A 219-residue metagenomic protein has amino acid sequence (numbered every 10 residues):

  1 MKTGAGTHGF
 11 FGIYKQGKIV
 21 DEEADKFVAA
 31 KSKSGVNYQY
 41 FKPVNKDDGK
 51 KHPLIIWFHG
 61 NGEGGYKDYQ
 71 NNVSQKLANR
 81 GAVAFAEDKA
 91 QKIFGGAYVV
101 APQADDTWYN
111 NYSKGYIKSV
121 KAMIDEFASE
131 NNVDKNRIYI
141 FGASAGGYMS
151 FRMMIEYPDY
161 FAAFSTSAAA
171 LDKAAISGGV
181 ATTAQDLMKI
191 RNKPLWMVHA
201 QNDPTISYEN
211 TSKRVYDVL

Functional and structural regions predicted by a protein language model:
M1-P53, V215: A domain-start/cap signature at the N-terminus of enzymes
K46-K50, W108-S144: Gly/Ser-rich "nucleophile elbow"/oxyanion-hole loop immediately N-terminal to the catalytic nucleophile in hydrolases
K50-I55, F94-Y98, S129, D134-Y139 (+2 more regions): Loop/turn elements at helix/coil->beta-strand transitions in domains of secreted/extracellular proteins
K50-K51, G65-V73, N111-K114, R152-M153 (+2 more regions): Short, solvent-exposed loop/turn and secondary-structure capping segments
P53, F58-G60, A168, H199-A200: The conserved beta1-alpha1 loop
L54, F58-S119: Active-site machinery of serine-nucleophile hydrolases
G147-P158: Short glycine-enriched nucleophile-adjacent loop and the immediately C-terminal alpha-helix near the catalytic center
A162-L219: The feature captures the conserved acid-bearing segment of alpha/beta-hydrolase catalytic domains
